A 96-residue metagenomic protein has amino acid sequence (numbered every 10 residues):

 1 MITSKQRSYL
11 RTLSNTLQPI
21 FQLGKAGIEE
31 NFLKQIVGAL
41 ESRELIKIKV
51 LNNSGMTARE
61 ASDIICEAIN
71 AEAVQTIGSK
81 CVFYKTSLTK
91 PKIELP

Functional and structural regions predicted by a protein language model:
M1-P96: Positively charged, polar, low-complexity stretches
